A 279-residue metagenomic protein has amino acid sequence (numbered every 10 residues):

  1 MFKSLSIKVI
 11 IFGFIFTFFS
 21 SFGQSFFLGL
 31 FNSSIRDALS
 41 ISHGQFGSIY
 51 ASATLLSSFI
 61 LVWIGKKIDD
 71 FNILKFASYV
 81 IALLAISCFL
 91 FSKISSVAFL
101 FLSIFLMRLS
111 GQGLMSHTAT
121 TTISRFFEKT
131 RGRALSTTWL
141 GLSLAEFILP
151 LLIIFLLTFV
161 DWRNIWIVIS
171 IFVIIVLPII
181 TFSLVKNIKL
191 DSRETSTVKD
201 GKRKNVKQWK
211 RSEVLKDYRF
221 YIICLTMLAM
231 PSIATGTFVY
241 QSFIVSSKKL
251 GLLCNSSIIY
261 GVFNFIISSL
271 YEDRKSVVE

Functional and structural regions predicted by a protein language model:
K8-H43, I60-I64, L149, T237-S242: Extracytoplasmic
F18, A98-L114, L228: Hydrophobic core of transmembrane alpha-helices in multi-pass small-molecule transporters, especially MFS/SLC-type
Q24, L28-N32, S212-S268: Extracytoplasmic gate region of multi-pass secondary transporters
S48-K66, I258-Y271: Central cavity-lining transmembrane alpha-helices of secondary-active solute carriers, predominantly the Major
F59-V97: Conserved MFS/SLC helix-loop-helix module at the cytosolic interface between two early adjacent transmembrane helices
I104-L140: Cytoplasmic helix-loop-helix junction between adjacent transmembrane helices in 12-TM secondary transporters
T137-T138, L142-K189: Helix-loop-helix hairpin linking two adjacent transmembrane segments in secondary transporters
V185-Q208: Flexible cytoplasmic inter-helical loops of multi-pass small-molecule transporters
